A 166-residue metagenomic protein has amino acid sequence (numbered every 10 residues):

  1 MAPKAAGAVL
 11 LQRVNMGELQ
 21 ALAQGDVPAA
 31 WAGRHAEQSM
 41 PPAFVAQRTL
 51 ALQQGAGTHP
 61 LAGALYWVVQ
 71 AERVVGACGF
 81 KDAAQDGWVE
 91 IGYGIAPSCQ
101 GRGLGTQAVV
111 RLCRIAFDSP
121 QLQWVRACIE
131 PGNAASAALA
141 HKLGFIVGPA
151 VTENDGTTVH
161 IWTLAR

Functional and structural regions predicted by a protein language model:
M1-E90, I95-S98, R114-I115, S119 (+2 more regions): GNAT-family acyltransferases
I95, E130-P131: Short amphipathic helical patch at the helix-1/turn junction of helix-turn-helix
C99, G103-L112: Conserved acetyl-CoA pyrophosphate-binding loop and the N-cap/start of the following alpha-helix in GNAT-like
G103, P120-Q121, G144: Short glycine-rich hinge loops at helix-strand junctions in the catalytic core of two-component histidine kinases
T106, G132-G148: Conserved active-site alpha-helix within GNAT-family acetyltransferase domains
V109-D118, A140: Conserved kinase catalytic-core helix
D118-C128: Conserved GNAT acetyl-CoA-binding A-motif
I129-E130, E153: Residue-level "edge-of-site" marker
